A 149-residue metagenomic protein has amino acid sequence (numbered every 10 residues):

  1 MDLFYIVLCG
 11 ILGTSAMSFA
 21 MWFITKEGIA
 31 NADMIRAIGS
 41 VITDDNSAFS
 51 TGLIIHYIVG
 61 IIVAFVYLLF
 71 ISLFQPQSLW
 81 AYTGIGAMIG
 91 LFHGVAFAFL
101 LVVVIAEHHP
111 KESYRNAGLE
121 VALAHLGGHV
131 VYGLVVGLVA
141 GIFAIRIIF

Functional and structural regions predicted by a protein language model:
M1-F149: Juxtamembrane/disordered regions of integral membrane proteins
